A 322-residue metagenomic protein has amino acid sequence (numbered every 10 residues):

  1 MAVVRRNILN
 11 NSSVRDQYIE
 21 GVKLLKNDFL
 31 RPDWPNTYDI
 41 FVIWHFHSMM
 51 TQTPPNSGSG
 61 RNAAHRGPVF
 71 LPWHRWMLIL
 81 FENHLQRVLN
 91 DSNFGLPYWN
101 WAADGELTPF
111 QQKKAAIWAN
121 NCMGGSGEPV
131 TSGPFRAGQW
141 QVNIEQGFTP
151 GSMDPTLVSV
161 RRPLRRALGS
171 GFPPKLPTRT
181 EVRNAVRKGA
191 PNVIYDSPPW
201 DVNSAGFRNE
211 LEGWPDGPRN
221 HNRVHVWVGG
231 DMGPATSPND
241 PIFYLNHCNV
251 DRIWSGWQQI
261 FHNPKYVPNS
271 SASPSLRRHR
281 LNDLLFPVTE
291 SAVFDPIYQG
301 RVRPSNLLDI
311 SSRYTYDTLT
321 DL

Functional and structural regions predicted by a protein language model:
M1-L322: Intrinsically disordered, flexible peripheral segments
